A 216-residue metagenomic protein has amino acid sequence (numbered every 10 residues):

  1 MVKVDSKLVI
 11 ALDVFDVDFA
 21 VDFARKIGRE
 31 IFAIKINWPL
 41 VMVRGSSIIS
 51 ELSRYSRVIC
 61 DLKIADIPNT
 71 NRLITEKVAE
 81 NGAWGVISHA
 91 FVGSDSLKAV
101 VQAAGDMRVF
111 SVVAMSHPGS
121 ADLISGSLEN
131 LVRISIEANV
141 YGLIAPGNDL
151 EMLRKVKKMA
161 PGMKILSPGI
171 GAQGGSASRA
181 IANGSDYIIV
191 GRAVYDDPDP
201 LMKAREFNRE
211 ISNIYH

Functional and structural regions predicted by a protein language model:
M1-C60, D66-L73, E80-A83, I124 (+6 more regions): Conserved N-terminal beta1-alpha1 strand-loop-helix module at the mouth
V2-L8, D66-D149, G162: Conserved anion-binding
I10, I34, K63, V86 (+5 more regions): Conserved, mostly hydrophobic/aromatic
V14-V17, L40-M42, F91-S94, G147-E151 (+1 more regions): Short beta->alpha connector loops
K35-I36, V58-D61, I87-S88, S111 (+2 more regions): General beta-strand structural signal in soluble alpha/beta enzymes
W38, A90, V113-A114, P146-N148 (+2 more regions): Short secondary-structure boundary segments
N69-V78, L153-M159, A172-I188: Catalytic cores of alpha/beta
G85-G93, I170-Q173, G184-K203: Glycine-rich phosphate-binding active-site loops on the catalytic face of alpha/beta enzymes
